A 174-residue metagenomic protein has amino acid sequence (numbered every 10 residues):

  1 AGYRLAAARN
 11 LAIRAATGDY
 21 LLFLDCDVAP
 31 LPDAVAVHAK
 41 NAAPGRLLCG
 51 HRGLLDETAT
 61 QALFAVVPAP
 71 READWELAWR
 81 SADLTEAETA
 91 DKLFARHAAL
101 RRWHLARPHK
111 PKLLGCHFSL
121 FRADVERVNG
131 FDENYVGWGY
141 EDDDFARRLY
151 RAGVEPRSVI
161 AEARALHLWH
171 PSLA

Functional and structural regions predicted by a protein language model:
G2-A16: Glycine-rich, basic loop-to-helix element that forms the pyrophosphate-binding segment of sugar-nucleotide handling
T17-G18, H117-V128: Conserved nucleotide-sugar donor-binding and metal-coordinating catalytic region shared by glycosyltransferases
L21: Short aromatic/hydrophobic "clamp" motif used to bind/position activated sugar donors
D25-A29: The conserved acidic donor/metal-binding loop of glycosyltransferases
D33-D83: Conserved donor NDP-sugar-binding/catalytic core segment of glycosyltransferases
L55, V159-A174: Active-site donor/metal-binding and catalytic loop motifs of nucleotide-sugar-dependent glycosylation enzymes
S81-S119: A recurrent flexible, glycine/aromatic-enriched loop bordering the glycosyltransferase active site that acts as
G137-D144: Acidic donor-binding loop at a coil-to-helix junction in glycosyltransferase catalytic cores that engages
